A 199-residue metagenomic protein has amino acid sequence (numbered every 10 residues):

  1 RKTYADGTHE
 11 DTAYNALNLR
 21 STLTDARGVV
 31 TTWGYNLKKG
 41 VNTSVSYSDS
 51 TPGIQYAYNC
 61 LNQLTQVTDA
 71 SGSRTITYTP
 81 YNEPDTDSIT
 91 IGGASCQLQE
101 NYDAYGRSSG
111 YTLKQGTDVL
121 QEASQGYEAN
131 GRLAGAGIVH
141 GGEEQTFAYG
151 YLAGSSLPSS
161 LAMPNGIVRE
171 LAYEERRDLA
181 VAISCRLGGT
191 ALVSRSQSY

Functional and structural regions predicted by a protein language model:
R1-Y4, T8-D25, V29-D69, S73-M163 (+1 more regions): Beta-strand elements of repeat-based all-beta scaffolds
